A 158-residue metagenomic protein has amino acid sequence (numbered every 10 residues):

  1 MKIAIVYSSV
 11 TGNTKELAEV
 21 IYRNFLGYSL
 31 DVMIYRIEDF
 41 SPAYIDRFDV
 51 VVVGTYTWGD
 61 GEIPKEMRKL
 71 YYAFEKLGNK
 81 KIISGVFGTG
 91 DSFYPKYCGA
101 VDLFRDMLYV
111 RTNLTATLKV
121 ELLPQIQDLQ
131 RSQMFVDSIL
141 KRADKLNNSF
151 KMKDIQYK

Functional and structural regions predicted by a protein language model:
K2-N24: N-terminal beta1-alpha1 ligand-phosphate binding loop
E16, N24, Y28, M33-Y35 (+1 more regions): FMN-binding flavodoxin-like domain, especially the glycine-rich phosphate-binding loop
D39-Y44: Short acidic active-site motifs
